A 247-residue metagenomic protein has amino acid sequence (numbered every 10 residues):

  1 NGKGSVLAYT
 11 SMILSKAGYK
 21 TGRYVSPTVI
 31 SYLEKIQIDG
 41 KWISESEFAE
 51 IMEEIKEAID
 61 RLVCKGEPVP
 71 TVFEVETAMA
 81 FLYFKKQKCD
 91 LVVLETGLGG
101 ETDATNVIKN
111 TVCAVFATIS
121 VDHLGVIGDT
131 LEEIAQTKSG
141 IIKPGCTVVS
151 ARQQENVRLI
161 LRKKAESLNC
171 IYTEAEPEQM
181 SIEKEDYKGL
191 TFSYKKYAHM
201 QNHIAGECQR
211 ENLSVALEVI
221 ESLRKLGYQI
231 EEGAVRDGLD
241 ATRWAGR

Functional and structural regions predicted by a protein language model:
N1-V29, C113-V115: Walker A (P-loop) phosphate-binding motif
S5, F73-E76, T137, E211 (+1 more regions): A generic structural signal for residues located within well-ordered alpha-helices of large catalytic or ligand-binding
T10, A80, L161: Aromatic/hydrophobic pocket-lining residues that form π-stacking "cages" and hydrophobic walls in ligand
K16-K109, G125-I127, E155: ATP-dependent carboxylate-amine ligase catalytic core
T21, I204-L217, R243-G246: Short glycine/threonine-rich catalytic loop with a Thr-x-Gly-x-Asp
L62-V63, Q87-E95, T111-M200, L213-D237: Acidic, Mg2+-coordinating active-site environments of NTP-dependent enzymes
F73, S150-Q153, A205: Glycine- and other small-residue-rich loops at beta-strand/loop junctions that grip anionic moieties
I127-G128, D240-G246: A general structural motif
